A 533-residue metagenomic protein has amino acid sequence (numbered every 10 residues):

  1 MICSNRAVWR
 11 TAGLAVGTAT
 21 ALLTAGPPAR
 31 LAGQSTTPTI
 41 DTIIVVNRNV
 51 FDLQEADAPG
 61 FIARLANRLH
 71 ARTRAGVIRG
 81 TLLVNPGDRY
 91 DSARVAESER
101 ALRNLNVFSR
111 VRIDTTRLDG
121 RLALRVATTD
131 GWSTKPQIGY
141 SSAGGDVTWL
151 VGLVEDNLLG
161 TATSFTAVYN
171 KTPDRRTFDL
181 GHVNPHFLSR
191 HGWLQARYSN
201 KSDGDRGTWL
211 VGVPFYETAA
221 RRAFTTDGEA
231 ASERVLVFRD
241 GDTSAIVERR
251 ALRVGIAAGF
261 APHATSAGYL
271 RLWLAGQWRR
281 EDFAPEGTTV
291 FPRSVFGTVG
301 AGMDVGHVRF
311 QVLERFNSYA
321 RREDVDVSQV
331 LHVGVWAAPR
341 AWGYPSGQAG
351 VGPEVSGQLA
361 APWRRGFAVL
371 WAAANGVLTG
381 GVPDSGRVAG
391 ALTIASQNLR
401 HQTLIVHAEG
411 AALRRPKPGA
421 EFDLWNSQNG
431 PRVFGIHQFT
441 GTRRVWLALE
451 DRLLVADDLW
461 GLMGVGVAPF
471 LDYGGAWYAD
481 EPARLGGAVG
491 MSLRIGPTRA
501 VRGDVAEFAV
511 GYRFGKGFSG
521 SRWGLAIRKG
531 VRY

Functional and structural regions predicted by a protein language model:
C3, L31-E155, T166-N170, R175-N184 (+4 more regions): Periplasmic polypeptide-binding modules associated with outer-membrane biogenesis and secretion
T39, L122, W132-T134, V147 (+16 more regions): Outer-envelope beta-barrel architecture signal
L82, I113-T115, W132-S142, W149-T172 (+10 more regions): Transmembrane beta-strand segments that form the barrel wall of outer-membrane beta-barrel proteins
L82, V330-Y533: C-terminal transmembrane beta-barrel domains of outer membrane proteins
S142-A143, K171-T172, H186, N200-D203 (+8 more regions): Replace "Gram-negative outer membrane beta-barrel proteins" with "bacterial and organellar outer membrane beta-barrel
W149-L158, R176-S189, G207-A219, T226 (+10 more regions): Feature captures outer-membrane beta-barrel proteins of Gram-negative bacteria and organelles
V151, T177-V183, R206-G212, F224-D227 (+9 more regions): Outer-membrane beta-barrel translocator domains and adjoining extracellular loop/strand segments of Gram-negative
V183-G287: Transmembrane beta-barrel wall of Gram-negative outer-membrane proteins
